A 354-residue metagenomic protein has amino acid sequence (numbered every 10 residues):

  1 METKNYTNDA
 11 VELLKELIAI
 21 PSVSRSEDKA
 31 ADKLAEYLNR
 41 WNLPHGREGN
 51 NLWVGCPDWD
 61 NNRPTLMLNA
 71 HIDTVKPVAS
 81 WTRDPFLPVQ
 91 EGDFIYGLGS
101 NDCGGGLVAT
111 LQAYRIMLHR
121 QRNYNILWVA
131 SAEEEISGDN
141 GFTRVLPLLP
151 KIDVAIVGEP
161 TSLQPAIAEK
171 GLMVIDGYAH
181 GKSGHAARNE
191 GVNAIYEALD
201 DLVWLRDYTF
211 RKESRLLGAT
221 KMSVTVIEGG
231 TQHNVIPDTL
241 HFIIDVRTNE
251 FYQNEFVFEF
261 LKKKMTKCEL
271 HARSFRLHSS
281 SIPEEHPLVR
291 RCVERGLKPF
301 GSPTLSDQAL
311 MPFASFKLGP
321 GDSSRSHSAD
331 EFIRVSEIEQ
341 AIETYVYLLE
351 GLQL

Functional and structural regions predicted by a protein language model:
M1-P77, T239-I243, V257-F260, V335-V346: N-terminal helical capping/dimerization or prosegment-like subdomains of hydrolases acting on amide or phosphate bonds
E2-N5, I167, V174-L354: Metal-dependent amide/peptide-bond hydrolase catalytic core, centered on the "pita-bread" metallohydrolase fold
L34, L107-M117, V145, A198-D201 (+2 more regions): Buried hydrophobic packing segments
N39-P44, E48-N50, N62-R63, H119-N123 (+4 more regions): Short glycine/proline-enriched coil/turn segments at helix->beta-strand junctions
H45, P88-Q90, V224-I227: A structural signal for short hydrophobic beta-strand segments in well-ordered beta-sheet cores
R63-L127: Active-site metal-coordination/substrate-binding segment of hydrolases, especially metallo-dependent peptidases
L66-L68, V129, V154-I156, F316-L318: Hydrophobic/aromatic beta-strand patches that form the interior of the parallel beta-sheet core in alpha/beta enzyme
V108-V174, Y178: Acidic/histidine-rich catalytic neighborhood of metal-dependent amide-processing enzymes
